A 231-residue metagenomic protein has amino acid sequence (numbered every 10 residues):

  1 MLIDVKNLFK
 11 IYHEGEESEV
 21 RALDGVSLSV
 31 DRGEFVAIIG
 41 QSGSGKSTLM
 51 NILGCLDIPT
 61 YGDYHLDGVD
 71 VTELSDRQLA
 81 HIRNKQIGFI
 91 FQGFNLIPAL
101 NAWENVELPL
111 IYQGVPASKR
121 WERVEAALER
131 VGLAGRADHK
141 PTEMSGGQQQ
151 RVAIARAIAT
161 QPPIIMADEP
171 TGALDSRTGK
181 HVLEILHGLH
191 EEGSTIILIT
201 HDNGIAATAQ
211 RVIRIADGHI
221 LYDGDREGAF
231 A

Functional and structural regions predicted by a protein language model:
M1-I215, I220: ABC family nucleotide-binding domain
H219-A231: Conserved beta-strand-loop-alpha-helix hinge in the C-terminal portion of ABC ATPase nucleotide-binding domains
